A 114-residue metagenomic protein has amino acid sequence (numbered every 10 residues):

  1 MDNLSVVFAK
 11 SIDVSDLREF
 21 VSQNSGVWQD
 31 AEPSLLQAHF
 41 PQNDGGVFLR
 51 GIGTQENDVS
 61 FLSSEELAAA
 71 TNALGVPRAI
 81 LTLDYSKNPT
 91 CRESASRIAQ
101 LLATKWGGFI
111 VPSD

Functional and structural regions predicted by a protein language model:
M1-D114: Acidic (Asp/Glu-rich) sequence patches and key acidic residues that form negatively charged surfaces used
